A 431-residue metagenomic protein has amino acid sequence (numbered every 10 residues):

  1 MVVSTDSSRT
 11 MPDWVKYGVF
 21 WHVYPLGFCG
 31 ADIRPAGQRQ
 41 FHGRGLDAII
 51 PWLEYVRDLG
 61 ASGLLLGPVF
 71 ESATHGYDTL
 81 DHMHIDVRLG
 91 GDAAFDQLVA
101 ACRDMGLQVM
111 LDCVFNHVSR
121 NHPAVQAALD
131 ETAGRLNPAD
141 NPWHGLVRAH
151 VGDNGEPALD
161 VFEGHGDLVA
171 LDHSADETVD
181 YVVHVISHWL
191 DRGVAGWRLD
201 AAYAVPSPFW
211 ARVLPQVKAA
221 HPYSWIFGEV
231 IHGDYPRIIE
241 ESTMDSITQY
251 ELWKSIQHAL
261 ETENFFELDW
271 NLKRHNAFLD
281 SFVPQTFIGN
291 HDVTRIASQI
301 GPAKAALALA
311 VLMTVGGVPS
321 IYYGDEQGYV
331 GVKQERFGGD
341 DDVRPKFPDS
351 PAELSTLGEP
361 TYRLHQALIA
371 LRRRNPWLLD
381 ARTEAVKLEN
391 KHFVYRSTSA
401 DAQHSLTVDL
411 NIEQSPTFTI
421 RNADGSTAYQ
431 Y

Functional and structural regions predicted by a protein language model:
D6-F20, Y24-S62, V69-R192, V213 (+2 more regions): Substrate-binding/active-site clefts of carbohydrate-active enzymes
W14-Y17, A31-F41, W52, D269-W270 (+1 more regions): Loop/helix patches that line or flank the sugar-binding groove of alpha-linked glycan CAZymes
V19-H22, L64-L66, V109-L111, W197 (+4 more regions): Hydrophobic faces of well-ordered beta-strands that scaffold small-molecule active sites in alpha/beta enzyme cores
V23, V56, L66, H82 (+9 more regions): Conserved, mostly hydrophobic/aromatic
L26, V69, V114-N116, A202-A204 (+3 more regions): Active-site beta-loop-alpha junctions enriched in small/polar residues
G90-A94, V205-F209, G301-A305: Short, glycine/acidic-rich beta->alpha junctions
A100, M105, V125-A133, H184-S187 (+6 more regions): Active-site-proximal helices and loops of the catalytic beta/alpha 8
M110, G196-A202, R295-A297: Short catalytic-loop micro-motif centered on adjacent basic/acidic residues
